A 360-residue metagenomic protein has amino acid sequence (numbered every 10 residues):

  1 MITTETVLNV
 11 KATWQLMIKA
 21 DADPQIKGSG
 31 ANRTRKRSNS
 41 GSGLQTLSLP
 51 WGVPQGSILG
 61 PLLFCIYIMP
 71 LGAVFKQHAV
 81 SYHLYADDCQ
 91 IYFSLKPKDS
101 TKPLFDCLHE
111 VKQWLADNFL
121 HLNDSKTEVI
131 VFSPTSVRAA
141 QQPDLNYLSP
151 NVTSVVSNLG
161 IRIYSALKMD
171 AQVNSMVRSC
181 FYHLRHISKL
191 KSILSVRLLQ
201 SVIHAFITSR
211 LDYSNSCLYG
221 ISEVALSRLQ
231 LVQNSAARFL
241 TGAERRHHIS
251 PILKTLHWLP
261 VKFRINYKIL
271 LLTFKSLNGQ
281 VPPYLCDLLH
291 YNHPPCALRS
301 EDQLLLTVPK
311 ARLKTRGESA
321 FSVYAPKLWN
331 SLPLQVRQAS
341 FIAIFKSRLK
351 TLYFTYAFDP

Functional and structural regions predicted by a protein language model:
M1: Conserved catalytic palm subdomain of right-hand nucleotidyl-transferase polymerases, strongest for RNA-directed enzymes
E5-V10, Q15, Q25: Short amphipathic, helix-prone segments within low-complexity/disordered or flexible regions
L16-K36, S40-S42: Low-complexity, intrinsically disordered Ser/Thr/Pro- and acidic-rich segments
R37-P360: Hydrophobic/basic alpha-helical segments
